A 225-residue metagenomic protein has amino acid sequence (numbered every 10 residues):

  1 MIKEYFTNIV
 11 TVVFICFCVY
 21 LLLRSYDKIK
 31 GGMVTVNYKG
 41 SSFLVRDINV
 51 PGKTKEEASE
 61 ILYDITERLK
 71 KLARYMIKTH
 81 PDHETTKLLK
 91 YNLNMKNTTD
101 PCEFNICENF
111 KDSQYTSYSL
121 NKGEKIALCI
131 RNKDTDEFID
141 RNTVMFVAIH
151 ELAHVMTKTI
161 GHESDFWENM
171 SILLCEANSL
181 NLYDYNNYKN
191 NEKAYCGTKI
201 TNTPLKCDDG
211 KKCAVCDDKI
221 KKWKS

Functional and structural regions predicted by a protein language model:
M1-V12: Feature marks short, highly hydrophobic, charge-poor N-terminal signal-anchor/signal peptide-like helices that anchor
V12-D27, G31-K39, N49-I139, T159-S225: Metalloprotease/metallohydrolase-associated module, dominated by Zn2+-dependent proteases
L44-D47, M145-I149: Surface-exposed beta-strand-to-loop junctions that form interaction patches on eukaryotic regulatory domains
F146-K158: Active-site recognition of the HExxH zinc-binding catalytic motif
